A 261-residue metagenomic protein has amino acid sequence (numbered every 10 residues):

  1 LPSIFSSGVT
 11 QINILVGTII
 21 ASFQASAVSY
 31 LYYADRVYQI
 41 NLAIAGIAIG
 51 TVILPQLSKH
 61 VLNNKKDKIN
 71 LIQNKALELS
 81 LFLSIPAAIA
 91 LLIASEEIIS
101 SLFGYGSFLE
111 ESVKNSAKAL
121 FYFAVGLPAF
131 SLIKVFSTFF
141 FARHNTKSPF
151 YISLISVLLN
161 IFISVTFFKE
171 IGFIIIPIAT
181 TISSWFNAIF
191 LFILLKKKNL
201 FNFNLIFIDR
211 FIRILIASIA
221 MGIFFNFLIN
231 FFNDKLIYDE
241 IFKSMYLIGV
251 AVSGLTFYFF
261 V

Functional and structural regions predicted by a protein language model:
L1-V261: Membrane-embedded alpha-helical bundles of multi-pass transporters/translocases, especially carrier/permease families
